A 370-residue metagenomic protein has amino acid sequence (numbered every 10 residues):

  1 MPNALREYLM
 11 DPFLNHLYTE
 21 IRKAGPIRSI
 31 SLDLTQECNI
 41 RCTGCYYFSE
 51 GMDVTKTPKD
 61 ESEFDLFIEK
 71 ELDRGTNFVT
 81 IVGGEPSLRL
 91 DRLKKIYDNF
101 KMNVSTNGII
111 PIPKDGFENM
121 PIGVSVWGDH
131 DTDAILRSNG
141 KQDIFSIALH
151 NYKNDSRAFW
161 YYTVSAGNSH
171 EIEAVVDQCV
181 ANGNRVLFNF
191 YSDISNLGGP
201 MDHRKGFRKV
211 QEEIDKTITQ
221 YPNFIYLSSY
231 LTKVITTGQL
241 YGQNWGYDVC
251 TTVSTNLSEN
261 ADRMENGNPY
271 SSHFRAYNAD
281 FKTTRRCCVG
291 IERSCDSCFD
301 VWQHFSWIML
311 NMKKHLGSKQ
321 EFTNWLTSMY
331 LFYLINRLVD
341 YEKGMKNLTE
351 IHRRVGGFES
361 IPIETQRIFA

Functional and structural regions predicted by a protein language model:
P2-N107, P111-K114, S318-S328, E364-Q366: Conserved alpha-helical substructure of the radical SAM core
E20, D262-A370: Flexible mid-to-C-terminal extensions adjoining Fe-S/redox cofactors in radical SAM and related proteins
L32, Q36-N39, N244, V289-E292: Processing junctions and N-termini across compartments
C38-C45, C250, C295-V301: Short cysteine clusters
G44, F48-G51, N256, V301-H304: Secreted/processed peptides and extracellular or luminal domains of membrane proteins
F48, V82, S125, N189 (+1 more regions): Conserved residues at the C-terminal ends of beta-strands
R74, M120-P121, S125-W127, D131-Y277 (+1 more regions): Radical SAM enzyme [4Fe-4S]-AdoMet core and its adjacent flexible, acidic and glycine-rich loops/tails across
D98-F100, E118, N182: Short, structured coil segments at secondary-structure junctions
